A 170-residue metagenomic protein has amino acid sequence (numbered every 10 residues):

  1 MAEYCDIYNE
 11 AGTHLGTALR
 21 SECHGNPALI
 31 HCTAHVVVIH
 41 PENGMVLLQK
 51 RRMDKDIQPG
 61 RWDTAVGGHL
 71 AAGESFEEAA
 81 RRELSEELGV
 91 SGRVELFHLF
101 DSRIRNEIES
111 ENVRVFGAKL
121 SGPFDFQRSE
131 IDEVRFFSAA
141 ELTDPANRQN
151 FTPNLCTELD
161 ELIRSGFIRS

Functional and structural regions predicted by a protein language model:
M1-H35, I39-E42: Acidic, metal-coordinating catalytic segment for phosphate/diphosphate chemistry, firing primarily on the Nudix
E3, C32-A34, V66, N112 (+1 more regions): Residues that flank catalytic or metal-binding motifs in active/ligand-binding sites
E22, G60-W62, A72, H98-R103 (+1 more regions): Nudix hydrolase/Nudix homology domain
C23-T33, E42-R82, E86: Conserved Nudix-box catalytic region and its N-terminal flanking loop in Nudix hydrolases and closely related
V90-F97: Short, structured loop/turn "capping" segments at alpha-beta junctions
